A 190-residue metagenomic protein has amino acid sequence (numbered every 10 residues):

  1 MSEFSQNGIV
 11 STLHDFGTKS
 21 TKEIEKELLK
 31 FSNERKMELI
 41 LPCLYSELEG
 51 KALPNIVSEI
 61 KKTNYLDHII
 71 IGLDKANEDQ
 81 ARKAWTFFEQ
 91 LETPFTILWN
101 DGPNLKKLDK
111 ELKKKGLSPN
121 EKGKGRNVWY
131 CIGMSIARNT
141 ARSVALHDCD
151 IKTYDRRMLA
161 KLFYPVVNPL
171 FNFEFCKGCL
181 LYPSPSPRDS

Functional and structural regions predicted by a protein language model:
M1-S58: N-proximal low-complexity "stem/linker" segments adjacent to membrane-targeting elements
K36-M37, K61-I71, P94-F95: Short loop->beta transition adjacent to catalytic acidic/histidine clusters or analogous donor-positioning motifs
L44-E49, A76-E78, I151-Y154: Short acidic, S/G/P-rich loop/turn micro-motifs used as interaction or catalytic elements
L73-A84, T93, G102-N104: A conserved acidic beta->alpha catalytic loop
E89-R138: Active-site-proximal specificity loops/subdomain of glycosyltransferases
A141-D150: Short beta-strand-to-loop acidic/aromatic patch adjacent to the donor-nucleotide binding site
R156-C176: Conserved donor-nucleotide/metal-binding helix-loop-beta segment in metal-dependent transferases, i.e., the alpha-helix
Y182-D189: Conserved small/polar residues in nucleotide/adenosyl-binding loops
